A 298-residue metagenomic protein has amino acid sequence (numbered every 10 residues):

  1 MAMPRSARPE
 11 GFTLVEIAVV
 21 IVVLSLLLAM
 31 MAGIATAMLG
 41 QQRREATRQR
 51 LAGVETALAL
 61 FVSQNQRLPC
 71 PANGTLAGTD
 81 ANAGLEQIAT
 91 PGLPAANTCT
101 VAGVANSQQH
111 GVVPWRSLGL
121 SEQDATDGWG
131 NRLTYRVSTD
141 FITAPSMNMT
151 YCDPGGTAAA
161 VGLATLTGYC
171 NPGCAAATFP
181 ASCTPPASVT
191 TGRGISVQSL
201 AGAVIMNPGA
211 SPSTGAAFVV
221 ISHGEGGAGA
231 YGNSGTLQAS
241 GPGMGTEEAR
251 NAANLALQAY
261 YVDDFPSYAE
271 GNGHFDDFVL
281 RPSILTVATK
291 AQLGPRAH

Functional and structural regions predicted by a protein language model:
M1-A7: N-terminal secretory signal peptides that target proteins for export/translocation
R8-M38: N-terminal single-pass transmembrane signal-anchor helix
A37-H298: N-terminal pilin/flagellin-like segments and related low-complexity appendage regions
